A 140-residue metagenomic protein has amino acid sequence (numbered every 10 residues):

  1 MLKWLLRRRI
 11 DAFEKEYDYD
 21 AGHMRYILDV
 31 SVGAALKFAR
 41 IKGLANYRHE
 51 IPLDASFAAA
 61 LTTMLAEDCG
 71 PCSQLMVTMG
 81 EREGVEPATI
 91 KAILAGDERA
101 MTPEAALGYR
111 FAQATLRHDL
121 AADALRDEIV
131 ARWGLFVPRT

Functional and structural regions predicted by a protein language model:
M1-L53: Mobile cap/lid helix-loop segments that border enzyme active or cofactor-binding sites and regulate substrate access
E16-G22, A55-A58, K91-L107: Membrane-interacting alpha-helical segments
A35, L75-I90: Iron-sulfur (Fe-S) cluster-binding segments and ferredoxin-like electron-carrier domains, especially [2Fe-2S]
K42, A58-T63, I93-L94, A106-L116 (+1 more regions): Short alpha-helical scaffolding segments that buttress acidic/His motifs in well-ordered protein cores
A59-V77: Short, thiol/selenol-centered motifs that function as redox-active sites or metal-ligating centers
A66-G70, L116-A121: Short helix-coil transition sites and intra-membrane helix breaks within transmembrane domains of multi-pass
L120-A121, L125-E128: Alpha-helical transmembrane segments and membrane-interface helix-loop junctions in multi-pass membrane proteins
G134-L135: Transmembrane-helix boundary/entry motifs in multi-pass membrane transporters
